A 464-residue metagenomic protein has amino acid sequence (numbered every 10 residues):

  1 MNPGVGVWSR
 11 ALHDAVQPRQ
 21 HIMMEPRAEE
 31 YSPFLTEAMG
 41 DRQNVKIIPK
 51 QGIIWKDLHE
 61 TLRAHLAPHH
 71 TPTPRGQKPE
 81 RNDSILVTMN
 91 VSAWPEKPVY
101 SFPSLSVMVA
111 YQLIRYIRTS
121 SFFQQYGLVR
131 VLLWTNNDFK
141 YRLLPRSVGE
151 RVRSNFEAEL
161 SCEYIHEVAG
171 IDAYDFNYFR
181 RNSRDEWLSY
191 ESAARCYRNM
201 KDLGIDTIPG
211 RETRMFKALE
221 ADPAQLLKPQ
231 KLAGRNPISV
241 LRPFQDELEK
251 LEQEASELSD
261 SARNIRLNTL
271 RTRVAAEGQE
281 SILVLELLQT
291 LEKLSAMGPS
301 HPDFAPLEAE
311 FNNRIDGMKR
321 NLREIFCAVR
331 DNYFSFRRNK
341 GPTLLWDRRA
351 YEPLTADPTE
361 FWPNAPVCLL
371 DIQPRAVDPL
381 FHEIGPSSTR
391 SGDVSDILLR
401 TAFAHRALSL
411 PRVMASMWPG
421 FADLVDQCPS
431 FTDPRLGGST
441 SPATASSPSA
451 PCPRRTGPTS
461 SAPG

Functional and structural regions predicted by a protein language model:
M1-T61: SAM cofactor-binding core of SAM-dependent methyltransferases, primarily the Rossmann-like beta-alpha-beta module
T36-G40, R63, A67, T71 (+4 more regions): Generic surface-pattern signal
I54-R81, T88: Short amphipathic alpha-helix with an adjacent loop that forms part of the alpha/beta core around
G76-P463: Class I S-adenosyl-L-methionine
